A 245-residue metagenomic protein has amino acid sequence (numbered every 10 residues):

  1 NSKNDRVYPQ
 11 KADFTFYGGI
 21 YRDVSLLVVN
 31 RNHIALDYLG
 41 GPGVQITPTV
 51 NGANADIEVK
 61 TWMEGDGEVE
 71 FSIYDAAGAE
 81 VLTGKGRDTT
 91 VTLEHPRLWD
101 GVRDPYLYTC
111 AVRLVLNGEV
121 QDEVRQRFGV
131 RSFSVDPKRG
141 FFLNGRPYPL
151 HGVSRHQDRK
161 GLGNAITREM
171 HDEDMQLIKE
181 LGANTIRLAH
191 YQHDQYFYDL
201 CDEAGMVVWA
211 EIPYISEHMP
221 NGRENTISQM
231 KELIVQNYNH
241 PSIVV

Functional and structural regions predicted by a protein language model:
N1-L200, A204-V208, S228-E232, S242-V245: Secreted/periplasmic carbohydrate-active enzymes, especially glycoside hydrolases
Q192-D194, Y214-H218: Active-site-proximal loop/turn and secondary-structure-junction residues that shape catalytic pockets, frequently
N225: Flexible glycine/proline-rich, aromatic-decorated loop/lid segments
I234-N237: Mature extracellular/periplasmic domains of secretome proteins
